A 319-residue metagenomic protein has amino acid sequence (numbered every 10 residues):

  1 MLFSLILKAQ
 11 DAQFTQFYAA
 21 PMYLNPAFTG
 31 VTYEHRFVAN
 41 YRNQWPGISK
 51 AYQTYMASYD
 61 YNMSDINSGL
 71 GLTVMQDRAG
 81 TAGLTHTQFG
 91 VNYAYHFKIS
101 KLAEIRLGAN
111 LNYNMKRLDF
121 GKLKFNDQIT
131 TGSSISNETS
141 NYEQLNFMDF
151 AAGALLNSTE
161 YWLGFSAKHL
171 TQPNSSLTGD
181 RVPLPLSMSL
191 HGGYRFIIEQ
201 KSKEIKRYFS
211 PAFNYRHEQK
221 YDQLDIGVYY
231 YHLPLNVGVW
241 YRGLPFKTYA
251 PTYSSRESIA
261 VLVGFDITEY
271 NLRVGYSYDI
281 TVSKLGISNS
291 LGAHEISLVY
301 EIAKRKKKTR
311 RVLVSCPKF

Functional and structural regions predicted by a protein language model:
S4-I6: N-terminal signal peptide c-region/cleavage motif recognized by signal peptidases
Q10-F319: Subset of outer-membrane beta-barrel
